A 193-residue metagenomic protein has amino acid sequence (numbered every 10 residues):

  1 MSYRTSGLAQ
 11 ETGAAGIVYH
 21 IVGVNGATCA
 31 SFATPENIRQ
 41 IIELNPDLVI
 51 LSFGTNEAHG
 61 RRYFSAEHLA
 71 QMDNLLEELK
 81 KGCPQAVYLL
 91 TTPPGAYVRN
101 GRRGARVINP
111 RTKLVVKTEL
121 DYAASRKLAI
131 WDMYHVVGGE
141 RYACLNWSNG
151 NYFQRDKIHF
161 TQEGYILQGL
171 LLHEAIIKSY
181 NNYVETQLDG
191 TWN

Functional and structural regions predicted by a protein language model:
M1-A70, H159: Conserved SGNH/GDSL esterase-like catalytic core that processes O-acyl groups on lipids and polysaccharides
A15-V18, L44-V49, C83-Y88, S125-W131: Loop/turn elements at helix/coil->beta-strand transitions in domains of secreted/extracellular proteins
V22, L51-S52, T91, V115 (+1 more regions): Generic beta-strand/beta-sheet core signal
A27, Q40, T55-A70, Q85 (+2 more regions): Serine-dependent acyl-ester chemistry module
C29-A30, L75-L76, P93: Soluble catalytic domains of enzymes that build or remodel membrane lipids, polysaccharides, and related
M72-E77, V116, L120: Generic structural signal for well-ordered alpha-helices, preferentially at hydrophobic/aromatic core positions
L79-G82, A86, S179-N182: Secondary-structure transition/capping motifs at alpha-helix termini and the adjoining loop/turn into the next element
G95-N193: Catalytic His-Asp segment of secreted/periplasmic serine-dependent ester chemistry enzymes
